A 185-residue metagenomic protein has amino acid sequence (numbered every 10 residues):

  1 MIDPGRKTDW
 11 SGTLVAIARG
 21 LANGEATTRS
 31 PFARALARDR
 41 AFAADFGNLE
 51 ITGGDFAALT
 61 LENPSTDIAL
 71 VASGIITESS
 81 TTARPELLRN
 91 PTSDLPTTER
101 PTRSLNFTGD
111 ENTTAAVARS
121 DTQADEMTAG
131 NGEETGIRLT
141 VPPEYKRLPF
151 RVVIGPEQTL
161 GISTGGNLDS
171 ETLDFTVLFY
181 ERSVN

Functional and structural regions predicted by a protein language model:
M1-G12, R19, T27-N185: Beta-strand-centric surfaces of beta-sandwich/beta-rich domains
